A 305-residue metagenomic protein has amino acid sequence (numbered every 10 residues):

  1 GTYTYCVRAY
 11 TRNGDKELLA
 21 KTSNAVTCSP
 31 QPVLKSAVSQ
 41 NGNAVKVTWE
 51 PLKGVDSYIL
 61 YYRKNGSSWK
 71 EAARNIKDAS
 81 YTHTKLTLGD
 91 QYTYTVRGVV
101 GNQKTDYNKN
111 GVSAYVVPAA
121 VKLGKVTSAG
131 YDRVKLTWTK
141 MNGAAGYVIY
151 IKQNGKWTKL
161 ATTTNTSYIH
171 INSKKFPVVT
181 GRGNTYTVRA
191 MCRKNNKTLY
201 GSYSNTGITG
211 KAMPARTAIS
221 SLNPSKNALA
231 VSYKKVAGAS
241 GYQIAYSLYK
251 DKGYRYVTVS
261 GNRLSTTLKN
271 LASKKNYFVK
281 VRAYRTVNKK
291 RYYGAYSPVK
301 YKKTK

Functional and structural regions predicted by a protein language model:
G1-G14, H83-N102, H170-N196, L268-K289: Beta-strand-rich modules
Y3-Y5, W49, Y58, Y92-Y94 (+8 more regions): Conserved hydrophobic/aromatic "anchor" residues that stabilize well-ordered secondary structure elements
R12-E17, S57, S68-W69, V99 (+7 more regions): Short loop/beta submotifs within extracellular cysteine-rich repeat domains
E17-G54, L88, K104-G143, T198-G238 (+2 more regions): Pro/Thr/Ser/Gly-rich low-complexity, intrinsically disordered linker/stalk tracts
G54-A72, K77, G143-K159, N165 (+3 more regions): Extracellular low-complexity, O-glycosylation-prone stalks/linkers
A79-T82, T166-I169, L264-T266: Short strand-edge motifs at loop-to-beta-strand transitions and within beta-strands of extracellular beta-rich domains
